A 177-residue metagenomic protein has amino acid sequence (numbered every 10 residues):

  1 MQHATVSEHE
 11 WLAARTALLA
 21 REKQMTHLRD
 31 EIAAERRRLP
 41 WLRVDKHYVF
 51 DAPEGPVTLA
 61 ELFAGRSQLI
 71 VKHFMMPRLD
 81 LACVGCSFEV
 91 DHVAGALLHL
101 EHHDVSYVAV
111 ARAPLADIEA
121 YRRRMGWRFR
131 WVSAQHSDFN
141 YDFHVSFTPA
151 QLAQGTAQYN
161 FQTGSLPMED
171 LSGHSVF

Functional and structural regions predicted by a protein language model:
M1-L19: Short, charged, low-complexity amphipathic alpha-helix
A14-L39: Contiguous, amphipathic alpha-helical segments that mediate oligomerization or scaffolding in large protein assemblies
A34-P56: N-terminal accessory alpha/beta regions
V49-R78: A short beta-strand-turn-helix
G55, E89-V93, D170: Amphipathic coiled-coil/heptad-repeat helices and related helical stalk/stem segments that mediate oligomerization
S67-I118: Short, thiol/selenol-centered motifs that function as redox-active sites or metal-ligating centers
V108, A113-S137: Conserved segment of the thioredoxin-like fold in thiol-based oxidoreductases
R128-F177: Thiol/selenol-based redox catalytic cores and closely related redox-interacting motifs
